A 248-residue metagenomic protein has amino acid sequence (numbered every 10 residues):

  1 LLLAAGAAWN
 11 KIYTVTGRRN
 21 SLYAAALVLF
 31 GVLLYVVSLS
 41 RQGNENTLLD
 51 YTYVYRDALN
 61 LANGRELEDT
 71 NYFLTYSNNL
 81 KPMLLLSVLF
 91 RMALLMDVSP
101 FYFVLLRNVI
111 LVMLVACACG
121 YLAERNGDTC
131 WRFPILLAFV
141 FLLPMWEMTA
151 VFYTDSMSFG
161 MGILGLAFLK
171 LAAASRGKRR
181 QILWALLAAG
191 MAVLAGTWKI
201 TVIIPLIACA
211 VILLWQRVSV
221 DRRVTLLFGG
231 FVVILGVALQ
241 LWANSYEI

Functional and structural regions predicted by a protein language model:
L1-V37, V224-V233: Start-transfer (signal-anchor) and selected internal transmembrane alpha helices of multi-pass inner/ER membrane
G31, F133-L143, A192, G196: Short helix- or helix-capping micro-motifs that position conserved polar/aromatic residues at function-defining sites
Y53-L59, Y72-V98, Y102-V109: Short hydrophobic/aromatic helix or loop-helix immediately within or flanking a transmembrane segment in polytopic
F101-Y102, C119-F141: Transmembrane-helix signature of polytopic, membrane-embedded enzymes that assemble or transfer cell-envelope glycans
L105-G127, L164: Transmembrane-helix motifs of polytopic, lipid-linked glycan transferases
E147-S158: Short acidic/glycine- and proline-prone juxtamembrane loop motifs at membrane-interface regions of multi-pass membrane
L183-I200, C209, I234-L235: Membrane-interface alpha helices of multi-pass inner-membrane proteins
L227-I248: Membrane-lumen/periplasm interface segments of specific transmembrane helices in polyprenyl phosphate-linked
